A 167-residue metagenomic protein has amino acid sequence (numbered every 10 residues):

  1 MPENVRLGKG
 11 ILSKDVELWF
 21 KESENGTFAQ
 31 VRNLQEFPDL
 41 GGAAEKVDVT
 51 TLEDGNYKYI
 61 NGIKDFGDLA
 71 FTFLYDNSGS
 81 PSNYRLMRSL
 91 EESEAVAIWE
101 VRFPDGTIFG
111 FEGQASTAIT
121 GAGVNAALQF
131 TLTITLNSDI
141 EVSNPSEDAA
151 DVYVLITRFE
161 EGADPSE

Functional and structural regions predicted by a protein language model:
M1, G26, G106, A163-D164: Intrinsic-disorder/low-complexity loop/linker signature
P2-T72, S116-T133, S138: Solvent-exposed edge beta-strands and adjacent loop segments that serve as assembly or binding interfaces
E22-N25, G79-P81, E92-A95, E147-D148: Intrinsically disordered, low-complexity coil segments
E24-Q30, S78-G79, G106-F111: Short, surface-exposed beta-strand/loop "edge" segments at domain boundaries and coil↔beta transitions
L74-D76, P104, Q114: Beta-hairpin (beta-strand-turn-beta-strand) motif
Y75-G79, D139: Acidic glycine-/aspartate-rich tracts in secreted/extracellular proteins
P81-E112: Short, acidic/charged, Gly/Pro-enriched secondary-structure junctions
Q114-E167: Mixed-charge, glycine-accented linear interaction segment located at domain edges/termini
